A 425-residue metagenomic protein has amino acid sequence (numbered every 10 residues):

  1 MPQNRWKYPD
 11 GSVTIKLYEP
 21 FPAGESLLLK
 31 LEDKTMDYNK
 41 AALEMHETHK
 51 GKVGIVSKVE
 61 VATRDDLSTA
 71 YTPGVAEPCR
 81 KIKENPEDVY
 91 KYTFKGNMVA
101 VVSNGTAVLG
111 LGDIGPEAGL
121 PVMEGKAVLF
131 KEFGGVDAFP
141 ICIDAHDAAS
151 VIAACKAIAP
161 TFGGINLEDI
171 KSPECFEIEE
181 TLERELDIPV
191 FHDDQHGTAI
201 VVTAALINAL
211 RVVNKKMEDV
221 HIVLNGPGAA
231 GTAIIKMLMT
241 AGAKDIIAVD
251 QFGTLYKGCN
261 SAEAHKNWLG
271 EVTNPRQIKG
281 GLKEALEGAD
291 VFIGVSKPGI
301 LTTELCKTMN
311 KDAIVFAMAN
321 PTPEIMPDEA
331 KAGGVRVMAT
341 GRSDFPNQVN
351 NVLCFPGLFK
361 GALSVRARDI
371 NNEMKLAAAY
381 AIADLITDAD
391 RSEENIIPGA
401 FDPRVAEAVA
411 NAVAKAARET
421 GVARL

Functional and structural regions predicted by a protein language model:
Q3, Y8, T14-E32: Short, positively charged and aromatic/hydrophobic N-terminal segments
D10, L29-V190, A410, A416 (+1 more regions): N-terminal ligand-binding/catalytic initiation module
Y90-K95, K131-E132, A157-A159, E183-R184 (+7 more regions): Solvent-exposed alpha-helices and their adjacent loops that cap or buttress functional pockets in soluble metabolic
L109, I114-G134, L186, H192 (+2 more regions): Glycine-rich phosphate/diphosphate-binding loop of Rossmann-like nucleotide-binding domains
P140, N166-D169, V190-D193, L224 (+5 more regions): General beta-strand structural signal in soluble alpha/beta enzymes
D193-D194, V213, A317-L425: Adenosine-phosphate binding glycine-rich loop
N267-R336, R342-D344: Rossmann-like adenosine-cofactor binding region
